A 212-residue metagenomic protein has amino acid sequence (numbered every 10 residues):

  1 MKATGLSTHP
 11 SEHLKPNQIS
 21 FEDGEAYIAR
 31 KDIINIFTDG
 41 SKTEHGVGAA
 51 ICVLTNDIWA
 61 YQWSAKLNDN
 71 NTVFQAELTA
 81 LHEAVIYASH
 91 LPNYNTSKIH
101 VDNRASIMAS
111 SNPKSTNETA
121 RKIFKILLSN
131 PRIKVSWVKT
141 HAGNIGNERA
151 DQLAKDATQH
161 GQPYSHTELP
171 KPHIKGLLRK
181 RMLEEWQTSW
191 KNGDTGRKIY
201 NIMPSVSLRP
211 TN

Functional and structural regions predicted by a protein language model:
M1-N212: RNase H-like, metal-dependent ribonuclease domains
